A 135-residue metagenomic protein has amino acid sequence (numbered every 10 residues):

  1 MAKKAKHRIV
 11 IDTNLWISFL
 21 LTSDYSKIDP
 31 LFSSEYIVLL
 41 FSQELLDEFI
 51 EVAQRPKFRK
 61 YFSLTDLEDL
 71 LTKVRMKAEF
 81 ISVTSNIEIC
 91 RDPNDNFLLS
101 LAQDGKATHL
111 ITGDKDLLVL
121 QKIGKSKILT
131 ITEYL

Functional and structural regions predicted by a protein language model:
M1-F41: Short, well-structured N-terminal submotif of metal-dependent ribonuclease cores
D12-T13, F41-S42, G113-D114, T130: A secondary-structure boundary/capping signal
L15-W16, L45, D116-L117: Alpha-helix capping/helix-boundary segments
S18-L20, V52, Y61, L120: Residues that scaffold the ATP/ADP-binding catalytic core of kinase and kinase-like folds
L31, L101, L120: Hydrophobic/aromatic ligand-binding patch that stacks against planar heteroaromatic rings of cofactors or nucleotides
F32-N86: PIN-domain endoribonuclease scaffold, especially VapC-family toxins
M76-H109, K115: Active-site neighborhoods of divalent-metal-dependent phosphate/nucleic-acid chemistry enzymes
G105-T108, K115-L135: Acidic, PIN/NYN-like endoribonuclease modules and their adjacent C-terminal/linker elements
